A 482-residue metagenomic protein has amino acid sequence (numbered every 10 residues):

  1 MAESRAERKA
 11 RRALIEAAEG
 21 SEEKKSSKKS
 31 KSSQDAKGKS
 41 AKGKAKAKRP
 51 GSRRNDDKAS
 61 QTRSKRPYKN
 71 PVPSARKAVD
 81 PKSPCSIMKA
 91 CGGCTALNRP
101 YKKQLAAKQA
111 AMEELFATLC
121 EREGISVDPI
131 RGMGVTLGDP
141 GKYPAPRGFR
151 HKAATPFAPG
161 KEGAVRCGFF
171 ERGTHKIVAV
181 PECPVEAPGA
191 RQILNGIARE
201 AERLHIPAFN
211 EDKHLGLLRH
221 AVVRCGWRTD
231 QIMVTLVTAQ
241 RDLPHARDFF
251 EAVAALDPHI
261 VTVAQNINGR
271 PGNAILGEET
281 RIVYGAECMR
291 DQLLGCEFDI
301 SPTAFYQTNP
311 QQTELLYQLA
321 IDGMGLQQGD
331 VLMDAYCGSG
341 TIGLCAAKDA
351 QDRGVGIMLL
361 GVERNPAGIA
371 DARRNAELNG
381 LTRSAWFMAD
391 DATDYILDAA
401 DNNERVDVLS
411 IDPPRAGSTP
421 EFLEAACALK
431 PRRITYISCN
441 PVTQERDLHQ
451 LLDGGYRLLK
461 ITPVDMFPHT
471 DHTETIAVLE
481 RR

Functional and structural regions predicted by a protein language model:
E3-K29, D35-G38, K42-G43, K48-R54 (+4 more regions): Rossmann-like S-adenosyl-L-methionine
A78-K82, K89-A208, R228, L243: Extended interfacial segments that mediate partner engagement and assembly in macromolecular machines
G148-E171, V223-C225, R281, E287-L293 (+2 more regions): Short beta-strand elements
H151, D230-I232, G329-D330: Nucleotide donor/acceptor-binding cores
P156-A158, R224, V237-A239, E480-R482: Solvent-exposed residues in well-ordered beta-strands and their adjoining turns, especially edge/terminal strands
P207-L215, L332: Short helix/loop segment immediately N-terminal to the Walker
L215-R228: Short edge beta-strands and adjacent turn/loop segments
V223, D230-A239, E297-S301: Short, aliphatic-rich beta-strand segments
